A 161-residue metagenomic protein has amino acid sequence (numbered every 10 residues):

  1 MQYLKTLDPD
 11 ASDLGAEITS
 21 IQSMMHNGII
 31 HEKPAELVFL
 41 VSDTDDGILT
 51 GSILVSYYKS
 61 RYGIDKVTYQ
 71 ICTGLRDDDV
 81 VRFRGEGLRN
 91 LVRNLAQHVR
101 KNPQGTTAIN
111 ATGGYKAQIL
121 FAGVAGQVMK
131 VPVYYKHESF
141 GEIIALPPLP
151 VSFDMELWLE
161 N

Functional and structural regions predicted by a protein language model:
M1-T107, L120-N161: Long, low-complexity, Lys/Arg-enriched
T112-G113: Glycine-rich beta-strand-to-loop/alpha-helix junction loops that act as flexible
K116: Polyanion-engaging groove/track-forming segments
